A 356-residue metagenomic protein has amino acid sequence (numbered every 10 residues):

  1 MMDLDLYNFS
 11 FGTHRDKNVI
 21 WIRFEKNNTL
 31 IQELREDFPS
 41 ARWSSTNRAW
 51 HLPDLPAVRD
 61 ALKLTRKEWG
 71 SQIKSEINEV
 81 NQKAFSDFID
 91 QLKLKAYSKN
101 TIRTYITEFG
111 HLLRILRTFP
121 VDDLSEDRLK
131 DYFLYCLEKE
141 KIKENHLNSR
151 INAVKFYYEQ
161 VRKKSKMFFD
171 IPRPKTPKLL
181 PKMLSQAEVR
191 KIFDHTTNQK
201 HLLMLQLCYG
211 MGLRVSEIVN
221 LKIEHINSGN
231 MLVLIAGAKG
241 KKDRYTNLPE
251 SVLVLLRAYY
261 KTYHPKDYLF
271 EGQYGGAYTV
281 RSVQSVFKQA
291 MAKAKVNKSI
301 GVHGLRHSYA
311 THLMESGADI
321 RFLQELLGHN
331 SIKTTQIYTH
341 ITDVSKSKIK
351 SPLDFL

Functional and structural regions predicted by a protein language model:
M1-I106: Accessory DNA-engaging acidic/polar modules
E76-L356: Conserved catalytic core of the tyrosine transesterase superfamily
